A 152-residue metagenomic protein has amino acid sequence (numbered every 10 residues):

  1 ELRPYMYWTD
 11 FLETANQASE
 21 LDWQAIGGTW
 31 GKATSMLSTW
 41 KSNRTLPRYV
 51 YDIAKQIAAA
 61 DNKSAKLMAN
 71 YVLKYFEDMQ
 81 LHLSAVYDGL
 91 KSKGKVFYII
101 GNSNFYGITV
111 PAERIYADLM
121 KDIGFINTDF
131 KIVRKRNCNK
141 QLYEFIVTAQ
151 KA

Functional and structural regions predicted by a protein language model:
E1-Y98, N102-A152: Class I S-adenosyl-L-methionine-dependent methyltransferase catalytic core
